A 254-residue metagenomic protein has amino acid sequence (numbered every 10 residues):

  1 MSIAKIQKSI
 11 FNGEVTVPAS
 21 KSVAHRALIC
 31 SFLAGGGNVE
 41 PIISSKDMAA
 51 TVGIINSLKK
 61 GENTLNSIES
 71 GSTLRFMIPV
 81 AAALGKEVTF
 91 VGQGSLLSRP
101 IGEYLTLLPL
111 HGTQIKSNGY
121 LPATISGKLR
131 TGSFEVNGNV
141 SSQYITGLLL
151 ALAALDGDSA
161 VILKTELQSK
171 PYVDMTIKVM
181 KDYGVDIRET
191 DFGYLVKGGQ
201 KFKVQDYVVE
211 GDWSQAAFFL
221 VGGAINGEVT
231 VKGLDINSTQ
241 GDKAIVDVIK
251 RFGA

Functional and structural regions predicted by a protein language model:
M1-A254: Structural preference for solvent-exposed beta-strand-turn elements and adjacent flexible terminal/loop segments within
